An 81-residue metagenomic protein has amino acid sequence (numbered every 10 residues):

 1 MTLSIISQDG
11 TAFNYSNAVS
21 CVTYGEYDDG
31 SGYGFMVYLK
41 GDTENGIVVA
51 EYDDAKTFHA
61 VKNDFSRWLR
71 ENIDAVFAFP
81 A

Functional and structural regions predicted by a protein language model:
M1-A81: Eukaryotic intrinsically disordered, low-complexity regulatory linkers and tails enriched in Ser/Thr/Pro
